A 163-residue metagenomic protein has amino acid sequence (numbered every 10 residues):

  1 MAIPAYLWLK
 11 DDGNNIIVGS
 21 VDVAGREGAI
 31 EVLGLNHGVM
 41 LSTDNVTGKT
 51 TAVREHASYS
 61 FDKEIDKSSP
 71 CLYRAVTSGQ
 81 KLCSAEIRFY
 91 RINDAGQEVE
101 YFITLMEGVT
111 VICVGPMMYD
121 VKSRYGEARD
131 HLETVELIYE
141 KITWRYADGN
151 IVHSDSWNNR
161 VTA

Functional and structural regions predicted by a protein language model:
M1-A163: Glycine-rich, low-complexity intrinsically disordered segments
